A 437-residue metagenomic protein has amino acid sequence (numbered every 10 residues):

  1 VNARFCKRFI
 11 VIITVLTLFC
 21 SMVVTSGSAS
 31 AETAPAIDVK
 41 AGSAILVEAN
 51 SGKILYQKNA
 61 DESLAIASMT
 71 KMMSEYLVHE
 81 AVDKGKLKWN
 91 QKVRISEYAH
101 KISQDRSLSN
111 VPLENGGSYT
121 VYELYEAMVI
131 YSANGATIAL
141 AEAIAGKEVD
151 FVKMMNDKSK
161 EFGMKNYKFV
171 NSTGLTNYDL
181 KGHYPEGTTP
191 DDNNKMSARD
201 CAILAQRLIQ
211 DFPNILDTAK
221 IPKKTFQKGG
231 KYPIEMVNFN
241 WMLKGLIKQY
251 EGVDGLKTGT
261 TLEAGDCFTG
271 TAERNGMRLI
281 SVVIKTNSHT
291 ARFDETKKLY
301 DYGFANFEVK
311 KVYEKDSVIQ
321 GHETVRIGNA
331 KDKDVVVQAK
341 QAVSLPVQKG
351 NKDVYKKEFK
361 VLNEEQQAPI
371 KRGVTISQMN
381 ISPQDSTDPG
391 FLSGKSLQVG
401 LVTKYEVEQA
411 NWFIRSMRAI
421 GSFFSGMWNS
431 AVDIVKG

Functional and structural regions predicted by a protein language model:
N2-S30, I420: Sec-dependent N-terminal signal peptides of Gram-positive bacterial secreted proteins and lipoproteins
R4-F5, S68, V312: Short alpha-helical segments used as structural interaction elements across diverse proteins
C20-S21, K84, K311-E314: Residues in and immediately flanking transmembrane alpha helices
G27-R199, I209-F212: Active-site-adjacent loops and short helices of periplasmic peptidoglycan-processing enzymes
K181-G182, T189-K195, R199-G437: Domain-terminus/edge residues, biased toward the C-terminal soluble/receptor-binding domains of extracytoplasmic
